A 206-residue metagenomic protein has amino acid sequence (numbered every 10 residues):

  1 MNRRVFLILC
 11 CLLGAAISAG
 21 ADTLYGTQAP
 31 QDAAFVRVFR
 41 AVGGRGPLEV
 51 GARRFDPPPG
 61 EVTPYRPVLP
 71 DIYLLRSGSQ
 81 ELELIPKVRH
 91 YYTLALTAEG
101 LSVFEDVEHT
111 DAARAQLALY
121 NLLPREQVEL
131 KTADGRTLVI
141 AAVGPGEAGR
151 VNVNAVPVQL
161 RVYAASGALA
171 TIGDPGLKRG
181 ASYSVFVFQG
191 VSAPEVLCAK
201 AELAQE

Functional and structural regions predicted by a protein language model:
M1-R4: Positively charged n-region of N-terminal signal peptides that target proteins for export
F6-I8: N-terminal export leaders
L12-L13, K200: Residue-level detector of bioactive/disordered segments in secreted/extracellular proteins and virion assembly
G14-S18: N-terminal signal peptide c-region/cleavage motif recognized by signal peptidases
G20-E206: Intrinsically disordered, low-complexity polar regions and short flexible loop motifs
